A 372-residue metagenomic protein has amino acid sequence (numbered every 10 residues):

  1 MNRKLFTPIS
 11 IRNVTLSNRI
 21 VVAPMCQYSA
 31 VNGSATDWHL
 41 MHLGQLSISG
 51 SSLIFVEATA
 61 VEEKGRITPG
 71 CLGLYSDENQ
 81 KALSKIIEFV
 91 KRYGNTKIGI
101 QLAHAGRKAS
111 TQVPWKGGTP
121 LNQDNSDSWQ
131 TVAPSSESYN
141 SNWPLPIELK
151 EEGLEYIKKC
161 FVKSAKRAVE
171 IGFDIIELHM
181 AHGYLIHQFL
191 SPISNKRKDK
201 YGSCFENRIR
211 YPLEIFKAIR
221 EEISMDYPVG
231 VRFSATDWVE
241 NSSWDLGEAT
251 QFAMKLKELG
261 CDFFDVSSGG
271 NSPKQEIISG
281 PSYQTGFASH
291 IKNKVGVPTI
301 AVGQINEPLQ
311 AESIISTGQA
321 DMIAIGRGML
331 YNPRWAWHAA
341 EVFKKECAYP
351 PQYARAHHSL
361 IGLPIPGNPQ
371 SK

Functional and structural regions predicted by a protein language model:
M1-K372: Flavin-dependent oxidoreductase catalytic cores
